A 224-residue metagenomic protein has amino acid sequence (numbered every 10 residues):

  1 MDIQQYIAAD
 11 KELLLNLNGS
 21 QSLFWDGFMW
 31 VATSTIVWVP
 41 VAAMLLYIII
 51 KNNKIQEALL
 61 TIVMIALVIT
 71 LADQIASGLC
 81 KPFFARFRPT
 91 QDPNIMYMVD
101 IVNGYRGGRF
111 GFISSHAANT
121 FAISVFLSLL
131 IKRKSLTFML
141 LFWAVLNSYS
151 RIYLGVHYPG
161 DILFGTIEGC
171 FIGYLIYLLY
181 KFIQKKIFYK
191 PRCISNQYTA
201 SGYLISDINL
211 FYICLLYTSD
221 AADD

Functional and structural regions predicted by a protein language model:
M1-V41, A76-R106: N-terminal transmembrane-helix/juxtamembrane module of multi-pass inner/ER membrane proteins
S20-Q21, N52-N53, G78, P82-F87 (+4 more regions): Membrane-interface elements of multi-pass transporters and channels
F24, K54-L60, K132-F138: Membrane-helix interface segments
V41-K51, T120-S128: Hydrophobic, aromatic-rich transmembrane alpha-helices and their immediate juxtamembrane boundary segments
Y47-Q74: Interfacial segments of alpha-helical transmembrane regions
A72-A76, C80, C170, Y174-I176: Hydrophobic alpha-helical membrane-embedded segments
D100-L215: Membrane-embedded catalytic cores of phosphoryl/pyrophosphoryl-handling enzymes
Y217-D224: Conserved small/polar residues in nucleotide/adenosyl-binding loops
